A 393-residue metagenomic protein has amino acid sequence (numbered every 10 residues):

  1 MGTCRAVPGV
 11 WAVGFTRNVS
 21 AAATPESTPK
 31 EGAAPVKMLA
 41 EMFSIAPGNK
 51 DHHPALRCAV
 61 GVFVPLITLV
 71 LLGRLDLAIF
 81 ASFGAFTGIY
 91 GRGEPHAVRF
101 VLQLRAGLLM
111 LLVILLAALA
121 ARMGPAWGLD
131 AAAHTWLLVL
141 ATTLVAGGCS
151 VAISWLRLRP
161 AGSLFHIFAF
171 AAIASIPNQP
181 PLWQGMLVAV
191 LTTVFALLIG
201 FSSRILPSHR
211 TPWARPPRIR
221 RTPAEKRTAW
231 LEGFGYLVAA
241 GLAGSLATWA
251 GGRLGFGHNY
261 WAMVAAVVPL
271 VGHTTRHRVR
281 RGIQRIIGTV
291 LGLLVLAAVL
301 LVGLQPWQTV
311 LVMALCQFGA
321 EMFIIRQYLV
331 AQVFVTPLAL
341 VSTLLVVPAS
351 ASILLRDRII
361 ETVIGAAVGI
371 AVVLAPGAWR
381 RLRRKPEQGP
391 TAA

Functional and structural regions predicted by a protein language model:
G9-V335, S342-A393: Alpha-helical transmembrane segments and their membrane-interface boundaries that form or gate the permeation pathway
